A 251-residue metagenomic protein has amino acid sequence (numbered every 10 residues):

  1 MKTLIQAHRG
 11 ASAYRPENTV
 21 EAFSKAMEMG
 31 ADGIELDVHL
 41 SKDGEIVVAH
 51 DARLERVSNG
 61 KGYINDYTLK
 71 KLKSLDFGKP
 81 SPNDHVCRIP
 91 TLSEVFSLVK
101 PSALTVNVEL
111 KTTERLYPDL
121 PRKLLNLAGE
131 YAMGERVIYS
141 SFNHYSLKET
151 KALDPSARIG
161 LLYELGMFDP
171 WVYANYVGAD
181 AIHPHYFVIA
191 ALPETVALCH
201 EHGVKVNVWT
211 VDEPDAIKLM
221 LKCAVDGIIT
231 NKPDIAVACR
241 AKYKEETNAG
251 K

Functional and structural regions predicted by a protein language model:
M1-K251: Phosphate-group recognition and catalysis centered on beta-loop-alpha active-site segments
